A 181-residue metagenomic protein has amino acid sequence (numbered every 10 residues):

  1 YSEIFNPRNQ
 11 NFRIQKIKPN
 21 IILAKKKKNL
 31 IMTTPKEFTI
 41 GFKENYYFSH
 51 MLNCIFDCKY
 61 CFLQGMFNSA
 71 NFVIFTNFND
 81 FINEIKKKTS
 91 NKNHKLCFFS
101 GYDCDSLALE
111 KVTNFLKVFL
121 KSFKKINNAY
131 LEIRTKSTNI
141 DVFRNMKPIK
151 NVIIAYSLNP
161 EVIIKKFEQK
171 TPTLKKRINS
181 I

Functional and structural regions predicted by a protein language model:
Y1-E44: Flexible, acidic/Gly-rich N-terminal and inter-domain linker regions that tether and position cofactor-handling modules
A24-I40, K59, L63-A155: Conserved Radical SAM active-site core
P35, I55, S157-E161: Short connector loops/turns at beta-strand edges and beta->alpha or beta->beta junctions
F48-C58: Cysteine-centered iron-sulfur cluster-binding motifs in ferredoxin-type domains/subunits of redox enzymes
F75, K170-L174: Short, conserved loop/turn and helix-capping segments at secondary-structure boundaries that abut family-defining
C104-A108, E161-T171: Surface-exposed cleft-lining segments at the edges of enzyme active sites
K175-I181: Conserved C-terminal portion of the radical SAM core fold that forms the substrate/S-adenosylmethionine-binding
